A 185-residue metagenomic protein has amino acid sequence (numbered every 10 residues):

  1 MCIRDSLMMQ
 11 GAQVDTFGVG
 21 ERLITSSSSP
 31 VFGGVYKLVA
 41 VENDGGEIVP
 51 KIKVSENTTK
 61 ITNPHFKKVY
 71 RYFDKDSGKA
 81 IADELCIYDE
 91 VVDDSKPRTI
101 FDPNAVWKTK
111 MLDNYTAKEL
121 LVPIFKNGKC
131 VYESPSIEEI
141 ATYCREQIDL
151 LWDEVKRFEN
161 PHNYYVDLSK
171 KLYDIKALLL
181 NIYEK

Functional and structural regions predicted by a protein language model:
R4-K185: Gly/Ser/Thr/Ala-enriched C-terminal appendages of enzymes
